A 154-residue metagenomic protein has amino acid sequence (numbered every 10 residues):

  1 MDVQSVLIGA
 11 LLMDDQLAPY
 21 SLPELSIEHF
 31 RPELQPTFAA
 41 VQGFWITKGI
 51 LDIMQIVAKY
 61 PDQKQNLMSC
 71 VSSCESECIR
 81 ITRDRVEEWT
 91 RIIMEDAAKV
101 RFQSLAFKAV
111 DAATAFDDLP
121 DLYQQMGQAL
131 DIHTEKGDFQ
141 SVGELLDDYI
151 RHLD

Functional and structural regions predicted by a protein language model:
M1-A97: Noncatalytic partner-interaction/assembly domains of nucleic-acid and motor enzyme complexes, especially the accessory
L11-D15, R31-P32, L105, D111-D118: Intrinsic-disorder/low-complexity, polar/charged segments
D15, W45, D96-V100, A113-D117 (+1 more regions): Residues at alpha-helix boundaries and short interhelical turns
A40, C70, L105, L122-Q125 (+1 more regions): Charge-rich, solvent-exposed alpha-helical interaction surfaces
S73-I79, F107-T114: Short amphipathic helix-turn segment from helical bundle oligomerization domains, prototypically the retroelement Gag
D84, A97-K108, D117-P120: Long, mid-chain structured domain cores
S104, A112-G137: Non-catalytic interaction/clamp surfaces of large macromolecular machines
G137-D154: The Walker A/P-loop phosphate-binding site
